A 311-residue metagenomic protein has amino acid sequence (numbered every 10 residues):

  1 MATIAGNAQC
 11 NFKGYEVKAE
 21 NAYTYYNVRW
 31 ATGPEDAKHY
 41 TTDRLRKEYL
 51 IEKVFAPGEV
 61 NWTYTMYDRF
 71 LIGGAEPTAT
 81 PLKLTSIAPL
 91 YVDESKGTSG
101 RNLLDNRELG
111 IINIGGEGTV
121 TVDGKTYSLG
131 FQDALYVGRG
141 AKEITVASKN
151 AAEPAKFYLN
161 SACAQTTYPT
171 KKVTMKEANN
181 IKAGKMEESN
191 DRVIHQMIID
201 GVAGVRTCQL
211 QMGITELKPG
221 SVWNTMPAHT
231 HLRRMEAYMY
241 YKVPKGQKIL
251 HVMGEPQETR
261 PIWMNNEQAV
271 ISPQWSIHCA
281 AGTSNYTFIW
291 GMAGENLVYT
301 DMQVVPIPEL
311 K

Functional and structural regions predicted by a protein language model:
M1-N11: Bacterial Sec-dependent N-terminal signal peptides
F12-E94, S99-G100, E108-L109, L310: Hydrophobic, proline/glycine-rich low-complexity stretches
E52-G97, N190-E236: A short glycine-rich, His/Asp/Glu-containing loop-to-beta-strand
W62-Y64, D68, R206-A269, P273-I277 (+1 more regions): Acidic/His-leaning functional-site neighborhoods
L103-F131, Y241-N266: A short beta-strand-loop-beta hairpin characteristic of the jelly-roll/cupin
G115-C163: Acidic, low-complexity central loop/insert segments
L129-K149, W263-S284, G291-A293: Conserved metal-binding segment of the jelly-roll/cupin
A151-R192, I289-K311: Double-stranded beta-helix
